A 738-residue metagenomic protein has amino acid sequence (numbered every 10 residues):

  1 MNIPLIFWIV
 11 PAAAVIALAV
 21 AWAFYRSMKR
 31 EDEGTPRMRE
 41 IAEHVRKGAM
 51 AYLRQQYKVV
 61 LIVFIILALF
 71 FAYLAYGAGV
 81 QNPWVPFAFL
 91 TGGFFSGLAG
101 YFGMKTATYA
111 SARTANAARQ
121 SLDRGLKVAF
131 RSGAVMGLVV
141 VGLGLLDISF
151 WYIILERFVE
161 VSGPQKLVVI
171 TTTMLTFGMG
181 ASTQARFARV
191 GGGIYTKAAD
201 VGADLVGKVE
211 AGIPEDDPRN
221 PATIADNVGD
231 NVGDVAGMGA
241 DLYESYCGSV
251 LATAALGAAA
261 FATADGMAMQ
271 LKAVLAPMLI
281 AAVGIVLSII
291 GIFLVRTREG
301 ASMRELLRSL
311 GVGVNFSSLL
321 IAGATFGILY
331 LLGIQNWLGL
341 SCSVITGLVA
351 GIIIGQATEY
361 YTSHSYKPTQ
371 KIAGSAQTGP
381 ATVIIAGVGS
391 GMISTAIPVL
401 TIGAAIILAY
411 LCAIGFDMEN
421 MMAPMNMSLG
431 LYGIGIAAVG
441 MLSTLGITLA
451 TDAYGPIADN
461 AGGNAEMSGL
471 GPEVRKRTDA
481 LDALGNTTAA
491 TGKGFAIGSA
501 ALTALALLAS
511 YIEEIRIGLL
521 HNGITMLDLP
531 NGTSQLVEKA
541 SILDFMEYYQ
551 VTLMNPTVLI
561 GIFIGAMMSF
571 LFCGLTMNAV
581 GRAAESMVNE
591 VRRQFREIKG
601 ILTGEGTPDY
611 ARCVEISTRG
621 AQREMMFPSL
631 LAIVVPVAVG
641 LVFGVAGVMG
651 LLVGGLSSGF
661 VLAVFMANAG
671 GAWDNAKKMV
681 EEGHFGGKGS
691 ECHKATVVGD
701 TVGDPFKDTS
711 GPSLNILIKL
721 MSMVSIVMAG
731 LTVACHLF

Functional and structural regions predicted by a protein language model:
M1-F738: Hydrophobic packing and interface segments
